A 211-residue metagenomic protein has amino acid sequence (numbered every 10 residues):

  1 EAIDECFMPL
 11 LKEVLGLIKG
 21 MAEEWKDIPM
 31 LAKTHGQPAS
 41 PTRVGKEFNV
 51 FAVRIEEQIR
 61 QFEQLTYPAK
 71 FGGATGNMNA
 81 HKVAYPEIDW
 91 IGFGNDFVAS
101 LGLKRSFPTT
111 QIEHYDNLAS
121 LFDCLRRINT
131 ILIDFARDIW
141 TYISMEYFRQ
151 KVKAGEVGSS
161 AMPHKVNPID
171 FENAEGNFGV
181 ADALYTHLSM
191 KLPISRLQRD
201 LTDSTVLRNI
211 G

Functional and structural regions predicted by a protein language model:
E1-K26: Hydrophobic alpha-helical hairpins/lids featuring a short glycine-rich hinge
P9-K12, K19, S40-I194: Internal glycine-rich alpha/beta core junctions
L17-T34, T66-Y67, P108: Short, flexible active-site-proximal loops enriched in glycine and acidic residues
W25, P29-A32, L188, L192-R199: Secondary-structure edge/capping motif, primarily at the C-terminal ends of alpha-helices and the immediately following
Q37: Active-site pocket-lining segments that scaffold enzyme catalytic pockets across diverse folds
L201-G211: C-terminal structural cap/anchor segments
